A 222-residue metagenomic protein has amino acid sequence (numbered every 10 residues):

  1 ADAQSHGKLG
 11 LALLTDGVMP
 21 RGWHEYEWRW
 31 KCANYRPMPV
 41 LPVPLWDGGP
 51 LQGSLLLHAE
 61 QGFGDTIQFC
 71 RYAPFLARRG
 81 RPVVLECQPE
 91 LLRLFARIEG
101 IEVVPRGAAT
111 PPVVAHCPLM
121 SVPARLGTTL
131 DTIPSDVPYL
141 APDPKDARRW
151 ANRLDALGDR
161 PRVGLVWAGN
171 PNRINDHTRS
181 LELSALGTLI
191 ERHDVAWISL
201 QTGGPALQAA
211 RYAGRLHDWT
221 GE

Functional and structural regions predicted by a protein language model:
A1-E222: Alpha-helical solenoid repeat scaffolds of the TPR/TPR-like class and their adjacent stem/linker regions that mediate
